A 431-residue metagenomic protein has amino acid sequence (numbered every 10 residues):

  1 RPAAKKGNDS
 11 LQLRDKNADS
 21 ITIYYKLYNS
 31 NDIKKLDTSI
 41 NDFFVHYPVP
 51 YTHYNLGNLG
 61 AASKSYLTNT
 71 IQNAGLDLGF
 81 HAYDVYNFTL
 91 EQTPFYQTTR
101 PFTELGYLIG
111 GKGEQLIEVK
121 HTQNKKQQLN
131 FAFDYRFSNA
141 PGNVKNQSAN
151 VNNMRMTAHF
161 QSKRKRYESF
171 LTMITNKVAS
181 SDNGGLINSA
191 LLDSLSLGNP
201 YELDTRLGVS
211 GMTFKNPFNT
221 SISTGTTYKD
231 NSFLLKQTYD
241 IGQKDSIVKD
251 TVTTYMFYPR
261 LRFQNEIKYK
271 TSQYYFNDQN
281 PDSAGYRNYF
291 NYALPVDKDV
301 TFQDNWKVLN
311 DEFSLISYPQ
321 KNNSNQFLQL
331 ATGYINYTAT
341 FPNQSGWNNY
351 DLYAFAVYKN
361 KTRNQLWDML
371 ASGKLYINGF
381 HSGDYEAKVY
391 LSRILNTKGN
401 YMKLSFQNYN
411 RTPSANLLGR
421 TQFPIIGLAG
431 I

Functional and structural regions predicted by a protein language model:
A3-T99: Acidic, small-polar-rich N-terminal luminal/periplasmic segments of exported/outer-membrane proteins
T52, L76, P141-N153, T157-K229 (+1 more regions): Outer-membrane beta-barrel translocator/channel fold
K64-T70, A74-L78, T93-I109, F131 (+4 more regions): Transmembrane beta-strand segments of Gram-negative outer membrane beta-barrel proteins
T89-L90, T103, L116-V119, T220-I222 (+1 more regions): Short structured motifs
E91-Q92, L108, E118-H121, P141-N146 (+4 more regions): Catalytic micro-motifs at enzyme active sites that drive phosphoryl/nucleotidyl and oxygen chemistry
Q97-T103, I109-G142, A149-M154: Outer-membrane beta-barrel translocator/receptor signature
T98-R100, N219-S223, T227-A284, N291-I431: Exposed, low-structure sequence patches enriched in small/polar residues
G110, K126, D134-A140, K163 (+5 more regions): An acidic- and aromatic-residue-enriched active-site/binding cleft used to recognize and process polar
